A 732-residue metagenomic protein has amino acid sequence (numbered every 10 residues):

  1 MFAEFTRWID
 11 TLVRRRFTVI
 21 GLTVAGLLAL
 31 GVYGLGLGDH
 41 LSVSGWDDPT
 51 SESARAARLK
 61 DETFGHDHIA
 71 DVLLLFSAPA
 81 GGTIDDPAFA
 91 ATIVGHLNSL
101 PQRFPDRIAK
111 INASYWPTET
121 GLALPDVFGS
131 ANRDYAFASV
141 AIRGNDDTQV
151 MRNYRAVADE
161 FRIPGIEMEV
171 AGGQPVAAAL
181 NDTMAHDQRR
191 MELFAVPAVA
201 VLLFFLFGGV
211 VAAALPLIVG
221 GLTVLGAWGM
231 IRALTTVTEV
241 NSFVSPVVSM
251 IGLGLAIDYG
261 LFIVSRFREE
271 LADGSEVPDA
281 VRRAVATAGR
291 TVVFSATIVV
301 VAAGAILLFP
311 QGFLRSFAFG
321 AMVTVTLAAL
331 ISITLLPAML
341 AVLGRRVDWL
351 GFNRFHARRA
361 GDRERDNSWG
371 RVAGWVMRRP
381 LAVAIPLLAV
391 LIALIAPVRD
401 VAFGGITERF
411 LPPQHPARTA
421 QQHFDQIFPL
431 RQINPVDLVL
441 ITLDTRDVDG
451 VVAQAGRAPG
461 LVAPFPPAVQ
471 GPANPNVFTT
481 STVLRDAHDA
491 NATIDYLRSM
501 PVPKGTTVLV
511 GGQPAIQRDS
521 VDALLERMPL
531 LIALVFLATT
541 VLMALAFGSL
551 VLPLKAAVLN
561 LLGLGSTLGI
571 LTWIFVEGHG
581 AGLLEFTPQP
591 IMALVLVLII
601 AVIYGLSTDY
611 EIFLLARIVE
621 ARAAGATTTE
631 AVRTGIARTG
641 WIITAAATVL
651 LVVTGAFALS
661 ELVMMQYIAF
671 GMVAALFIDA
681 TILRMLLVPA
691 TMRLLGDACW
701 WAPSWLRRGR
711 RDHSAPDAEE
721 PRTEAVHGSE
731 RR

Functional and structural regions predicted by a protein language model:
M1-H40, R143-F403, A515-R732: Membrane-embedded transmembrane helical bundles of large multi-pass transporters/channels
I9, R16-F17, S44-D48, I84: A short N-terminal beta->alpha junction/helix N-cap motif
Y33-L37, G45, A57, G65: N-terminal cofactor/phosphate-binding cores enriched in small/glycine residues, especially glycine-rich loops such as
L41-S44, I406-T407: Short hinge/gating elements
T50-I69, A80-A177, D400-L583, P590 (+2 more regions): Structured non-transmembrane domains adjacent to transmembrane bundles in polytopic membrane proteins
